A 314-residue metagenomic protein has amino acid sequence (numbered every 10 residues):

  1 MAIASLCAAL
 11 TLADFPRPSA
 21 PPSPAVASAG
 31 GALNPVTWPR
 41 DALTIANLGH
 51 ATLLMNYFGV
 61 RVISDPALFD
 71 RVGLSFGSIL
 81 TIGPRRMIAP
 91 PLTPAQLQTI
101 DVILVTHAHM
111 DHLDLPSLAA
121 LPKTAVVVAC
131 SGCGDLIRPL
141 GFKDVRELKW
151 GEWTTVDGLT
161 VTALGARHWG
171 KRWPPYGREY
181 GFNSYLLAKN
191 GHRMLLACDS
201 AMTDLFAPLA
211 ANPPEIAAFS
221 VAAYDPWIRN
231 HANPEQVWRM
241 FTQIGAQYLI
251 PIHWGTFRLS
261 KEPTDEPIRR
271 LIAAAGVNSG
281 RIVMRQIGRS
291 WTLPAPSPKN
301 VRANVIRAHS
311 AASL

Functional and structural regions predicted by a protein language model:
A2-I79, E266, V277, R289: Zn-dependent metallo-beta-lactamase
I3-S5, A13, K261-L314: C-terminal regulatory/interaction regions
S28-T37, Y57-L104, P116-S117, G170-P175 (+1 more regions): Pre-active-site segment of Zn-dependent metallo-hydrolases
L48-N56, T155-E215: Catalytic core of the metallo-beta-lactamase
G49-H50, C130-L136, K149-G151: Short, polar loop motifs at secondary-structure junctions
D70-R71, A108-L113, G134-I137, E152-T155 (+5 more regions): Active-site environment of divalent metal-dependent phosphoester hydrolases
I100-D111, L249: Metallo-beta-lactamase
V126, G132-D135, M202-I287: Cap/insert and terminal regions of metallo-dependent hydrolase folds
